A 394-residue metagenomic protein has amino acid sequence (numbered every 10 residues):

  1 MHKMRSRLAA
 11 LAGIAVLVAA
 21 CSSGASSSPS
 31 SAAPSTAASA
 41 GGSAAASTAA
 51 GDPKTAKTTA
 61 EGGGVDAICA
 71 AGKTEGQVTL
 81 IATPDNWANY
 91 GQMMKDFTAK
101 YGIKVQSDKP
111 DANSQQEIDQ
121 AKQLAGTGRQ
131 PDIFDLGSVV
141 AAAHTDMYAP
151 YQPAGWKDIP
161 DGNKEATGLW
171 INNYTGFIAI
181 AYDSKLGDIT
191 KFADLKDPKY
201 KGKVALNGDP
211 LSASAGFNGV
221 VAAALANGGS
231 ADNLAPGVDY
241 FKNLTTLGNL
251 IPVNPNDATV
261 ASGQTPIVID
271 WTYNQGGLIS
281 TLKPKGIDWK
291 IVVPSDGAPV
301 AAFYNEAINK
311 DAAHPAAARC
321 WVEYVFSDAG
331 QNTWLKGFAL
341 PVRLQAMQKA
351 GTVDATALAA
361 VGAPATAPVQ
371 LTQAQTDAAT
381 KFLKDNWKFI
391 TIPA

Functional and structural regions predicted by a protein language model:
V16-A20: C-terminal motif of bacterial Sec signal peptides marking the signal peptidase cleavage site
C21-A32: Bacterial lipoprotein signal-peptidase II cleavage site
G62-T74, T83-K104: Short, polar/charged alpha-helical segment
T79-M94, Q106-K122, R129-Q264: Extracytoplasmic ligand-binding site segments that recognize negatively charged/polar headgroups
V139-T145, I267-I287: A ligand-binding cleft/hinge motif common to bilobed small-molecule-binding domains
T175-A179, V238-N243, N249, K285-K310: Periplasmic-binding protein-like
P299-V300, Y304-P368: Mature extracytoplasmic/periplasmic domains
Q348-A394: Extracellular/periplasmic bilobal clamshell ligand-binding domains
